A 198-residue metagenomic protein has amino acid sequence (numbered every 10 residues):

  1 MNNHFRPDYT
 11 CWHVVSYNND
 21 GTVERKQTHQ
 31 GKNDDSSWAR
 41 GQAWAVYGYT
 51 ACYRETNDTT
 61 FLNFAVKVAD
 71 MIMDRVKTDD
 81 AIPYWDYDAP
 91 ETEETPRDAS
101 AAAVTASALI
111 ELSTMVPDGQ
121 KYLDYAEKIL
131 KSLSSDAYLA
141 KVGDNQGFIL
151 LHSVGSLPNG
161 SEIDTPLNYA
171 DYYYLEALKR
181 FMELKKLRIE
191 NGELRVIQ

Functional and structural regions predicted by a protein language model:
M1-Q198: Glycan-recognition and catalytic cores of secretory/periplasmic carbohydrate-active enzymes
